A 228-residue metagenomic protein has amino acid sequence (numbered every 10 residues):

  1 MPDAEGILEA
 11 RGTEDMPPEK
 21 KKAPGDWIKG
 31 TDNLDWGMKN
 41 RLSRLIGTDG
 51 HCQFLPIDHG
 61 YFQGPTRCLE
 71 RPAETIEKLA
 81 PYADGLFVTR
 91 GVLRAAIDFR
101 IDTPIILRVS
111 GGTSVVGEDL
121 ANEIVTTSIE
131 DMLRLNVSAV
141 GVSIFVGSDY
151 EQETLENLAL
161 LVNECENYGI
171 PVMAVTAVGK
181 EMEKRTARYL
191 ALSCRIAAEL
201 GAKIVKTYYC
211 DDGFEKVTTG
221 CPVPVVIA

Functional and structural regions predicted by a protein language model:
P2-D58, R94-D102: N-terminal amphipathic alpha-helix/helix-capping segment at the start of soluble metabolic enzymes
G47, C52-I227: Alpha/beta enzyme core
